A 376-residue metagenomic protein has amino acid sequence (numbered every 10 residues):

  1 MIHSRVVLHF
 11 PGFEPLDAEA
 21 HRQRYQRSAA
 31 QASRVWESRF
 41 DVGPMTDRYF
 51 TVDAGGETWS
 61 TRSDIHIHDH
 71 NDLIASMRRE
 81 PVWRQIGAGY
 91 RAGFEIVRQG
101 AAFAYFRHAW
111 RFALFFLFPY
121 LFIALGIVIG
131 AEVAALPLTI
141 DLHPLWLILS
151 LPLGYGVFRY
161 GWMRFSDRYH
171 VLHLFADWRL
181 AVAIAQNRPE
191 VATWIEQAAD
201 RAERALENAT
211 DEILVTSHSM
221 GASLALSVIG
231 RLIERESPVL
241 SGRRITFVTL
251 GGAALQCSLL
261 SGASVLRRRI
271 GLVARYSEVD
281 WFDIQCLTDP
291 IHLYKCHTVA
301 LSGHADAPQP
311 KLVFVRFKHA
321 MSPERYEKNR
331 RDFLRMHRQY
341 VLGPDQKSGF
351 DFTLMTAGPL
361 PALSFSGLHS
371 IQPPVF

Functional and structural regions predicted by a protein language model:
M1-E95, I284: Membrane-protein extramembrane domains
H3, H9, H21, H66-H70 (+8 more regions): Histidine (H) residue identity feature
V6-V7, P11-A29, V35-W36, V182-A185 (+1 more regions): Serine-dependent carboxylesterase/thioesterase catalytic core of lipase-like alpha/beta-hydrolase/SGNH enzymes
P15, T61-F118, T139-T210, Q339-F376: Active-site catalytic motif of lipid deacylating hydrolases and related acyltransferases
Q31, L73, W83-R91, L180 (+2 more regions): Lipolytic serine-hydrolase domain surface
T46, T51, T58-T61, T139 (+7 more regions): Residue-identity detector for threonine
I123-L145: Juxtamembrane "helix exit" motif at the C-terminal ends of alpha-helical transmembrane segments in multi-pass membrane
P152-G156, Y160-W162, D167-L172, N187-T210 (+3 more regions): Long hydrophobic alpha-helices with heptad-repeat/coiled-coil character
